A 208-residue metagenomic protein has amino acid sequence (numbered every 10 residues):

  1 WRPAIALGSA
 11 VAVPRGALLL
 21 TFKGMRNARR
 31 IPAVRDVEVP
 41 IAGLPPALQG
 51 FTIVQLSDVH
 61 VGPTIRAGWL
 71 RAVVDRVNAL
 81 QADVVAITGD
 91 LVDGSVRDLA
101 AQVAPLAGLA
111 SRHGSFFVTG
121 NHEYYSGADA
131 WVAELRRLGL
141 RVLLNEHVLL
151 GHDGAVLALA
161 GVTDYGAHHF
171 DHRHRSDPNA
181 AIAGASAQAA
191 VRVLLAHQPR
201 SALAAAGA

Functional and structural regions predicted by a protein language model:
W1-R30: Non-catalytic terminal accessory segments
R35-D36, G43-A208: Soluble catalytic domains of enzymes that build or remodel membrane lipids, polysaccharides, and related
